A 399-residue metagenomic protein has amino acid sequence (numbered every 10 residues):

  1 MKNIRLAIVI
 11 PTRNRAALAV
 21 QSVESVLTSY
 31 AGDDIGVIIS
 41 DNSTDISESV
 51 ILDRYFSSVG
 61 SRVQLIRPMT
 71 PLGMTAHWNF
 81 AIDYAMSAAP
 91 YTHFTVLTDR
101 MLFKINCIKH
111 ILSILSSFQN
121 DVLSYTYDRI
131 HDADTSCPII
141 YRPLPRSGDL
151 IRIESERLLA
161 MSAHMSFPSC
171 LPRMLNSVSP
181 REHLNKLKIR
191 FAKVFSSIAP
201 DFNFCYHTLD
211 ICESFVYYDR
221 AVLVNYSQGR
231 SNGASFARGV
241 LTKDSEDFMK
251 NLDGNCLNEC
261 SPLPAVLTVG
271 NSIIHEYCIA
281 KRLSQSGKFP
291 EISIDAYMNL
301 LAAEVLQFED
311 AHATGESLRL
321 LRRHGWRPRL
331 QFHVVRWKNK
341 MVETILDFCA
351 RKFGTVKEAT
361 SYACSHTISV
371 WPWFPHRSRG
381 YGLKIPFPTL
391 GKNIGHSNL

Functional and structural regions predicted by a protein language model:
M1-D244: Nucleotide-sugar donor-binding/catalytic module of glycosyltransferases that assemble extracellular/cell-envelope
T126, A221, Y226-L399: C-terminal subregions of glycosyltransferases and related glycan-biosynthesis enzymes
